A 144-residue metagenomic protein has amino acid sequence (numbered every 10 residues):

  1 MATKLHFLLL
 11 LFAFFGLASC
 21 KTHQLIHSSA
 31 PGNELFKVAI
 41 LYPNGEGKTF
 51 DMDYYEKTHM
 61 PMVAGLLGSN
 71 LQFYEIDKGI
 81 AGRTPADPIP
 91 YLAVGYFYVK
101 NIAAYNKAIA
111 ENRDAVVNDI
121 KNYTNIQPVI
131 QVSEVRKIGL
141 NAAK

Functional and structural regions predicted by a protein language model:
M1-S28: Bacterial Sec-dependent N-terminal signal peptides
C20-K144: Macromolecular interaction modules
